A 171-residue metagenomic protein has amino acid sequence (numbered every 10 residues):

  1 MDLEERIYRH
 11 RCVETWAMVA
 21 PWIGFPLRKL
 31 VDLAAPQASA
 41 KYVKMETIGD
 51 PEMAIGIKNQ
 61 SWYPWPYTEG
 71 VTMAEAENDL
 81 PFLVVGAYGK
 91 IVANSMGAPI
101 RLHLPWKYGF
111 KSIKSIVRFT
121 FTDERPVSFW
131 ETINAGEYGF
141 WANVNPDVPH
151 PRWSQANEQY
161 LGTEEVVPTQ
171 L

Functional and structural regions predicted by a protein language model:
M1-L171: Structured, non-membrane catalytic/scaffold regions adjacent to prosthetic-group chemistry
